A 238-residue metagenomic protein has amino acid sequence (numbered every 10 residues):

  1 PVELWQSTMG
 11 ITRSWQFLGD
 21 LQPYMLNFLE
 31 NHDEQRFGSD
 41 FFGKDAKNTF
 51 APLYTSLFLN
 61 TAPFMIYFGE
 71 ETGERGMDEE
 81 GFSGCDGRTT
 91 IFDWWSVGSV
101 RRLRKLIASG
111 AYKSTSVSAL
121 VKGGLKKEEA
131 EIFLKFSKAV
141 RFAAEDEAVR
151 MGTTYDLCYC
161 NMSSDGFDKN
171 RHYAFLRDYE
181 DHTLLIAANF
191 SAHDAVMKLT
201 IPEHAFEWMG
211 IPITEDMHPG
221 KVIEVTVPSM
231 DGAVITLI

Functional and structural regions predicted by a protein language model:
Q6-Q16: Alpha-helical scaffolding within the catalytic cores of extracellular/periplasmic polymer-degrading hydrolases
G10, G19-N31, R36-F206: Loop/helix patches that line or flank the sugar-binding groove of alpha-linked glycan CAZymes
S14-D20, D216: Short, conserved catalytic or adaptor-binding loops enriched in Gly and charged residues
V196-L199, I211, I223-V227: Generic detection of short hydrophobic beta-strand segments and adjacent strand-loop junctions
W208-V222: Solvent-exposed beta-strand/loop surfaces of large extracellular or lumenal domains
H218-I238: C-terminal beta-strand-rich structural cap/linker in extracellular carbohydrate-active enzymes
